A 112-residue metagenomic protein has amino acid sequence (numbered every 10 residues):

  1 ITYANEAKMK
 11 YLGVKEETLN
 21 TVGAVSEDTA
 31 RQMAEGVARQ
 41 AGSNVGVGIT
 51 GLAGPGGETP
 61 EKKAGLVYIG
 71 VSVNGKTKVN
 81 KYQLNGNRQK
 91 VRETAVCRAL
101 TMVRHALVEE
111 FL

Functional and structural regions predicted by a protein language model:
I1-L112: Short alpha-helical segments enriched in small residues
